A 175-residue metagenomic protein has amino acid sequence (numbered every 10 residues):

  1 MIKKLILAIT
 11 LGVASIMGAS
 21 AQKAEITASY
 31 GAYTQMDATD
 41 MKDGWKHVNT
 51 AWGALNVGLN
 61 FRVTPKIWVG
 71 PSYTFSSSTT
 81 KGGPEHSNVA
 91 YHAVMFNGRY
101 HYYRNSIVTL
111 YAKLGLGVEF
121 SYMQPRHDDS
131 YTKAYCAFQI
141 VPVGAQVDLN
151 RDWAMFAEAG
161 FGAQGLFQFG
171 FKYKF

Functional and structural regions predicted by a protein language model:
M1-E25: Cleavable N-terminal export/targeting peptides
L5, Q22-I26, P65-I67, S106-A112 (+2 more regions): Outer-envelope beta-barrel architecture signal
S20-V63, V69, Y100-H101, Q168-K174: Short glycine/proline- and aromatic-enriched beta-strand/turn motifs that initiate or cap beta-hairpins
Q22-A24, N49-L55, N88-V94, V108 (+2 more regions): Residues that define the transmembrane beta-barrel architecture of outer-membrane proteins
A28, A32-T34, S76-S77, N150-G162: Transmembrane beta-strand segments that form the barrel wall of outer-membrane beta-barrel proteins
D40-V48, G82-S87, D129-T132, E158: Outer-membrane beta-barrel domain signature
G53-D128, V147-L149, Y173-F175: Gram-negative (and chloroplast) outer-membrane scaffold detector with strong preference for beta-barrel transmembrane
G82-H86, S106, F156-G170: Solvent-exposed loop/turn segments connecting transmembrane beta-strands in outer-membrane beta-barrel proteins
